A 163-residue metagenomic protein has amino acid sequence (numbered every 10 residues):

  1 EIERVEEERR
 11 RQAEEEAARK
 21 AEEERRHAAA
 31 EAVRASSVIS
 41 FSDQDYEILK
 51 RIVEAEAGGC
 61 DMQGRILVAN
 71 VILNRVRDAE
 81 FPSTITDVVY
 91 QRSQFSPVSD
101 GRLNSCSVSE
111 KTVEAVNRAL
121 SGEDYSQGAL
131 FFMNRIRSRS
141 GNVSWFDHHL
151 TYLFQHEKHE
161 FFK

Functional and structural regions predicted by a protein language model:
E1-S37: Alpha-helical oligomerization segments with coiled-coil/rod-like character
R26-K163: Bacterial extracytoplasmic/cell-wall-associated proteins, especially those involved in peptidoglycan
